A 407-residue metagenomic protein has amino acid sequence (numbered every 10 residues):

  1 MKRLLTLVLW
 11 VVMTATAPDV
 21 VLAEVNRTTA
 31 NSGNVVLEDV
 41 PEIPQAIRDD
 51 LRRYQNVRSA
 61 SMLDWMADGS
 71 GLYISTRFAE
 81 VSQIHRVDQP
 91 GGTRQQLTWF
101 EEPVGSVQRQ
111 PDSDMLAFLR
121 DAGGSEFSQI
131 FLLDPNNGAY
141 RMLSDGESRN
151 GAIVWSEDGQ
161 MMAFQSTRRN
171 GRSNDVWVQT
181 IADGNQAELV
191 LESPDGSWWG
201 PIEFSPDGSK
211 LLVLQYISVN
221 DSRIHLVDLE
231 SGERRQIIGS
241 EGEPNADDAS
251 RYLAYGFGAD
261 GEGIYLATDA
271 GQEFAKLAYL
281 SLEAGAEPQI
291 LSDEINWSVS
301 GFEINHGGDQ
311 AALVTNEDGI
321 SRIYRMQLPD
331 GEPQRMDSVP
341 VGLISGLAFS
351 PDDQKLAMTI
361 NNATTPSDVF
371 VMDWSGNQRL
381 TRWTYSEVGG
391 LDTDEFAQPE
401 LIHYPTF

Functional and structural regions predicted by a protein language model:
M1-L4: Positively charged n-region of N-terminal signal peptides that target proteins for export
T6-T16: Bacterial N-terminal signal peptides
A17-A23: Sec/Tat signal peptide C-region and signal peptidase I cleavage site
E24-S59, V87-P103, G123, L132-R149 (+9 more regions): Multi-bladed beta-propeller domains
Q45-H85, G105-Q108: Beta-strand-rich domains and repeat architectures in extracellular enzymes and scaffolds, especially beta-propellers
M62-G71, V107-M115, I153-M161, I202-L211 (+4 more regions): Blade-terminus and WD-like Trp-Asp/Gly-His loop motifs, strongest in beta-propeller folds
F78-V81, D121-E126, T167-R172, I217-N220 (+3 more regions): Short glycine/acidic-enriched loop and turn motifs that connect beta-strands
